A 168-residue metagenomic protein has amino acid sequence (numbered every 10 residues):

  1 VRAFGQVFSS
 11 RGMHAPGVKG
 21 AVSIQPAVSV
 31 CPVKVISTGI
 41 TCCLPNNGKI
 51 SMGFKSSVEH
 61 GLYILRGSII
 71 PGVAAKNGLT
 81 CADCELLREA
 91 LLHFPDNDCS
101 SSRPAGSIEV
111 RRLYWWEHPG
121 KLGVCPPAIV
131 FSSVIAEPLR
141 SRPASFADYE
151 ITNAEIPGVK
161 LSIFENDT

Functional and structural regions predicted by a protein language model:
V1-T168: RNA-binding basic/glycine-rich loop and surface signature characteristic of RAMP-family CRISPR effectors
